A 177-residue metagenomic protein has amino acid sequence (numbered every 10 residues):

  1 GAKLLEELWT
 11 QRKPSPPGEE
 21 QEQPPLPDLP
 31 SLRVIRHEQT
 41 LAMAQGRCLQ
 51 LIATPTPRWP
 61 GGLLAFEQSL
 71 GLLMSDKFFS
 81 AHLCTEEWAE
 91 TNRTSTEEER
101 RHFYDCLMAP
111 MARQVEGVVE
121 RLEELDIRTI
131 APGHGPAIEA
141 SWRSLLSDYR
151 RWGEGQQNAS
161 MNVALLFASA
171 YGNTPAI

Functional and structural regions predicted by a protein language model:
G1-A42: Active-site HxH/HxHxD metal-binding segment of metal-dependent hydrolases
K3, T40, S80, I138 (+1 more regions): Surface-exposed, flexible loop/turn segments at secondary-structure boundaries
W9-R12, E87-E90, S144-S147: Short, glycine/charged-enriched secondary-structure capping and boundary segments
S31-V34, T54, S147: Short gly/ser/thr-rich secondary-structure transition/capping motifs
L32, L49, V163: Short, conserved active-site loop motifs that form the nucleotide-linked donor/cofactor pocket
M43, R47-S141: Metallo-beta-lactamase
R143-I177: N-terminal beta1-alpha1-beta2 submodule of the flavodoxin-like/Rossmannoid cofactor-binding fold
